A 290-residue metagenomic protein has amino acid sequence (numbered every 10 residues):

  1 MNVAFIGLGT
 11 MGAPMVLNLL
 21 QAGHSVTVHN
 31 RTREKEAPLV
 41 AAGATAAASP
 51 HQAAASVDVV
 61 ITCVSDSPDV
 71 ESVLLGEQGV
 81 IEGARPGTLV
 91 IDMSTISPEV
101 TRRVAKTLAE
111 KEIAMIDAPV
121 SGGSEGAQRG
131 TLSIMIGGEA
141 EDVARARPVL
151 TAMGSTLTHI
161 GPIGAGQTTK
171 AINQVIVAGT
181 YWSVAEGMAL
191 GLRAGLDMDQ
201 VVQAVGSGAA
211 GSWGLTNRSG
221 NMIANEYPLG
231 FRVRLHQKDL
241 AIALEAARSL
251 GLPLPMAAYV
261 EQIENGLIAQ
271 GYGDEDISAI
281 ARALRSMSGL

Functional and structural regions predicted by a protein language model:
M1-T62, T88, M93: NAD(P)+-binding Rossmann beta1-loop-alpha1 motif at the extreme N-terminus of oxidoreductases
M15-V16, K35, V104, V149 (+1 more regions): Hydrophobic residues within alpha-helices that form the first helical element adjacent to the glycine-rich loop
V26, A46, M115-I116, L157 (+2 more regions): Hydrophobic beta-strand scaffold residues
P50-T62, D66-I113: Rossmann-fold NAD(P) dinucleotide-binding segment
T95-V175: Rossmann-fold dinucleotide-binding core
A165-S288: Helical "substrate-binding/catalytic lid" subdomain of Rossmann-like NAD(P)-dependent dehydrogenases/reductases
